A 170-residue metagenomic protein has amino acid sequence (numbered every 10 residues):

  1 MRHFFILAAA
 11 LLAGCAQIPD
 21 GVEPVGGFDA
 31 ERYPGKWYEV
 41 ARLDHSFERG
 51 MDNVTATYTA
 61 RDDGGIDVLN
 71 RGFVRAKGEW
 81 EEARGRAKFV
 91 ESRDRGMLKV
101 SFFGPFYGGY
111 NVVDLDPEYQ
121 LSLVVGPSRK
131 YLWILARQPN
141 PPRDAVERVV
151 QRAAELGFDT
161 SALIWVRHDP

Functional and structural regions predicted by a protein language model:
M1-F4: Positively charged n-region of N-terminal signal peptides that target proteins for export
I6-A8: Sec-dependent N-terminal signal peptides
C15-P170: A beta-rich soluble binding module of mature secreted/lumenal proteins
